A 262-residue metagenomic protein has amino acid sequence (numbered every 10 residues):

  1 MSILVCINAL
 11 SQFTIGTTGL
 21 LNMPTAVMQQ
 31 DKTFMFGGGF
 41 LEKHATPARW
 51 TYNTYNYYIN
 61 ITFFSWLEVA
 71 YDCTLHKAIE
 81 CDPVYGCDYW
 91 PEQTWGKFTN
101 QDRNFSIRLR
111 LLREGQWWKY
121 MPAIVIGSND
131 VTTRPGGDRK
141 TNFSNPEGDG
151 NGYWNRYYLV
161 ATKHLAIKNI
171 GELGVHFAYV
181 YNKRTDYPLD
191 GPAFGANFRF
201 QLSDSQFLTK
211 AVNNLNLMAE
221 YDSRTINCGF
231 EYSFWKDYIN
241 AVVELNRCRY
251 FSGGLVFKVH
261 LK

Functional and structural regions predicted by a protein language model:
M1-T18, K262: Cleavable N-terminal export/targeting peptides
L10-Y153, Y157, T162-K168, Q201-F207 (+4 more regions): Transmembrane beta-barrel domains of Gram-negative outer membranes and organellar outer membranes
T74, N129-V131, A178-N182, D222 (+1 more regions): Active-site beta-loop-alpha junctions enriched in small/polar residues
N104-L109, F194-A196, R247-K262: Outer-membrane beta-barrel "beta-signal"
I124-S128, V175-Y179, L217-A219: Extended hydrophobic secondary-structure segments that form protein cores and membrane-embedded regions
G136-N142, I170-G174, Y187-G191: A short secondary-structure junction signal
Y158-L159, K163-R184: Hydrophobic, aromatic-enriched interface-forming segments
P192-E244, G254-V256: Outer membrane beta-barrel transmembrane domains
